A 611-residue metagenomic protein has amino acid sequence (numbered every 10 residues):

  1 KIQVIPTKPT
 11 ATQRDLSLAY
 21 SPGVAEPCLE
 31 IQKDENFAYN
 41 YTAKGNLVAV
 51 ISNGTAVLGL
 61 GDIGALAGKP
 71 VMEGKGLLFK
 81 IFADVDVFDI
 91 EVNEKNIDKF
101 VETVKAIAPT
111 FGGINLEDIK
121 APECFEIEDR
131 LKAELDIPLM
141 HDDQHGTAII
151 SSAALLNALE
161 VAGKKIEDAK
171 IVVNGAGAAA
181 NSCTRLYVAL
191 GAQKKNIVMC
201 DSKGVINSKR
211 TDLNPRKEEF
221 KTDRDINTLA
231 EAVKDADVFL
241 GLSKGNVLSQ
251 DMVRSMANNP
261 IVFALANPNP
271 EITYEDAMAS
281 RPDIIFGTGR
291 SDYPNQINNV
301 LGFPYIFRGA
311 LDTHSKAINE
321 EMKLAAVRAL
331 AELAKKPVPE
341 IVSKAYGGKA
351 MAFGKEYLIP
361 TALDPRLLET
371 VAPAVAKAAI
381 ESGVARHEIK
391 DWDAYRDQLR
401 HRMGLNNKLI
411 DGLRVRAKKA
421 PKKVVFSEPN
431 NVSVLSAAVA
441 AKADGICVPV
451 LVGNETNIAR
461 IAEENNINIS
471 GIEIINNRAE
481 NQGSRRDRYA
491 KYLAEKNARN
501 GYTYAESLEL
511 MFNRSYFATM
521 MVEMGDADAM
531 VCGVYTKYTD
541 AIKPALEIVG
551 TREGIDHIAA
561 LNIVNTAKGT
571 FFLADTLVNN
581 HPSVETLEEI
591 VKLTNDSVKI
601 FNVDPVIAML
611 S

Functional and structural regions predicted by a protein language model:
K1-L139, L333, A372, K377-A378 (+8 more regions): N-terminal ligand-binding/catalytic initiation module
L47-G59, G64, A148-S151, A162-V188: Glycine-rich adenosine-cofactor-binding loop
D98, E160, R210-S255, N497-V522: A structured beta-alpha segment of the ubiquitous adenosine-cofactor-binding alpha/beta core
D118-K165, R386-I389, R396-S611: Anion-binding alpha/beta catalytic cores of soluble intermediary-metabolism enzymes, centered on
D142-D143, A162, A264-A372, A378-S382: Adenosine-phosphate binding glycine-rich loop
N174, L190-K217: NAD(P)-binding Rossmann-fold cofactor-contacting core
I226, A230-P282, H314, K408: Long hydrophobic segments that form regular secondary structure
